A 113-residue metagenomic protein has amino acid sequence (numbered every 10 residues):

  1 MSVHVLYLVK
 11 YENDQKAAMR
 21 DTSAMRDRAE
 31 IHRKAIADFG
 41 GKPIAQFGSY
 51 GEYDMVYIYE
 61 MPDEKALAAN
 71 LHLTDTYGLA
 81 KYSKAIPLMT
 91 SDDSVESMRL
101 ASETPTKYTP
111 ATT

Functional and structural regions predicted by a protein language model:
M1-Y53, E64-L67, M89-T113: Short S/T/G/P-rich N-terminal loop/turn motif that feeds into the first structured element of a domain
E60-D93: An amphipathic, aromatic/His-enriched active-site/gating alpha helix that lines ligand/cofactor pockets
